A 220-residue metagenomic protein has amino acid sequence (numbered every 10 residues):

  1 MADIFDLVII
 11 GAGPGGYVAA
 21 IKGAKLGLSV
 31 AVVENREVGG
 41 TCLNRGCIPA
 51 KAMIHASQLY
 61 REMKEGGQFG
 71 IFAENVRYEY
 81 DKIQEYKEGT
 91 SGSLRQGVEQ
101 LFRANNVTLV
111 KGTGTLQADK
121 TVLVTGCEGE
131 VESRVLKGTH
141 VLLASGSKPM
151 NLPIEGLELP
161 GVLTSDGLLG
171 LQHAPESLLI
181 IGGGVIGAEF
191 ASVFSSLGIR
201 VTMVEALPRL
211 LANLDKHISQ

Functional and structural regions predicted by a protein language model:
A2-F5, I21-L28, V33-E176, L207-L211 (+1 more regions): Glycine-rich flavin
A2-G13, A174-G184: Beta1/beta-strand and adjacent pyrophosphate-binding region of the FAD-binding site in flavoprotein oxidoreductases
F5-V32, G187-S196: N-terminal Rossmann-like FAD-binding beta1-loop-alpha1 element of flavoenzymes
I10, E88-G89, I181, N213: Residue-level marker of alpha-helix boundaries and capping positions
Q172-L214: Rossmann-like NAD(P)H-binding beta-loop-alpha module
